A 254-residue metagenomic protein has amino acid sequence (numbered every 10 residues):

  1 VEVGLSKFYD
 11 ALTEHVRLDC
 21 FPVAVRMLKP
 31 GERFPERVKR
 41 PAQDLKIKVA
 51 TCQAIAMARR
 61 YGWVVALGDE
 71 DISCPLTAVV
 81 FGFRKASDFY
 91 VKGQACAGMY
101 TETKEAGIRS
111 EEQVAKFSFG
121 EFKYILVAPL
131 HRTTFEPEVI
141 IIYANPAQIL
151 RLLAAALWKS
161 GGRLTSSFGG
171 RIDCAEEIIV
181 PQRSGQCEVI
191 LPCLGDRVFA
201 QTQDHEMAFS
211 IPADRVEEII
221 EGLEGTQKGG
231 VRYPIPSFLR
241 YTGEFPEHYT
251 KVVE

Functional and structural regions predicted by a protein language model:
V1-V3: Cysteine-cluster motifs in flexible loop/terminal segments that predominantly coordinate metals
L5-E254: Acidic, serine/proline-rich low-complexity intrinsically disordered regions
